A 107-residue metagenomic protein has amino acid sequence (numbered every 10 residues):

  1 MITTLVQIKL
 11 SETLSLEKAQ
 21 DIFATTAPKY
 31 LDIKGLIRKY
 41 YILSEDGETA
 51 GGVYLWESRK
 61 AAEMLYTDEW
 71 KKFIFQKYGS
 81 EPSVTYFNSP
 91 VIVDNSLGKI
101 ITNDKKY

Functional and structural regions predicted by a protein language model:
M1-A50, R59-D68, S80-Y107: Short S/T/G/P-rich N-terminal loop/turn motif that feeds into the first structured element of a domain
K72-K77: A common structural junction motif
